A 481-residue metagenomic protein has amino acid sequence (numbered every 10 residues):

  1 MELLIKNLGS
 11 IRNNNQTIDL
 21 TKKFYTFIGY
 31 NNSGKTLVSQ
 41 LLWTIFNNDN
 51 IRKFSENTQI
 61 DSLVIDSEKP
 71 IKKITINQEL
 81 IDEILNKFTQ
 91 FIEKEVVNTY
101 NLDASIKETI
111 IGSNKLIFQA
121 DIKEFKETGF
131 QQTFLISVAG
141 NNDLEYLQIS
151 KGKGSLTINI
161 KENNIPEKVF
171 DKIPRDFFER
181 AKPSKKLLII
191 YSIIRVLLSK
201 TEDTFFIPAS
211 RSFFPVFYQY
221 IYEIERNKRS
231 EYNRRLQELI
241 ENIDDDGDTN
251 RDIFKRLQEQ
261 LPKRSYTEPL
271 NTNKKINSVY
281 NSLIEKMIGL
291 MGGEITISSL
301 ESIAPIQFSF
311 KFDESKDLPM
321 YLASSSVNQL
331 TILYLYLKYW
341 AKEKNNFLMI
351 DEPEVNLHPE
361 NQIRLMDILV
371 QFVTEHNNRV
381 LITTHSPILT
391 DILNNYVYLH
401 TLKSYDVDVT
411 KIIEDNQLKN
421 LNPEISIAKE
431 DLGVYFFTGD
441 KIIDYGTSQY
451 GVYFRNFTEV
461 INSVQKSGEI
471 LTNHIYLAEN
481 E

Functional and structural regions predicted by a protein language model:
M1-N242, T390-D391, V397-I425, T438 (+2 more regions): P-loop NTPase switch/coupling surface
L8, E352-V355: Conserved Walker B
Q16, N361, H385-L389: Helical "lid/switch" subdomain of P-loop NTPase nucleotide-binding domains
Q16-K22, K311-D313, Y339-K344, Q362 (+1 more regions): Phosphate-binding P-loop
L42-I45, S315-I350, P359-R364: GG-anchored amphipathic helix commonly corresponding to the ABC/SMC/Rad50 NBD signature/C-loop
T272-T296: Amphipathic alpha-helical domain-onset/packing element
R364, I368-F372, H376, L389-I392: Conserved helical "switch/dimer-interface" subregion of ABC/ABC-like ATPase nucleotide-binding domains
N378-T383: Conserved H-loop
